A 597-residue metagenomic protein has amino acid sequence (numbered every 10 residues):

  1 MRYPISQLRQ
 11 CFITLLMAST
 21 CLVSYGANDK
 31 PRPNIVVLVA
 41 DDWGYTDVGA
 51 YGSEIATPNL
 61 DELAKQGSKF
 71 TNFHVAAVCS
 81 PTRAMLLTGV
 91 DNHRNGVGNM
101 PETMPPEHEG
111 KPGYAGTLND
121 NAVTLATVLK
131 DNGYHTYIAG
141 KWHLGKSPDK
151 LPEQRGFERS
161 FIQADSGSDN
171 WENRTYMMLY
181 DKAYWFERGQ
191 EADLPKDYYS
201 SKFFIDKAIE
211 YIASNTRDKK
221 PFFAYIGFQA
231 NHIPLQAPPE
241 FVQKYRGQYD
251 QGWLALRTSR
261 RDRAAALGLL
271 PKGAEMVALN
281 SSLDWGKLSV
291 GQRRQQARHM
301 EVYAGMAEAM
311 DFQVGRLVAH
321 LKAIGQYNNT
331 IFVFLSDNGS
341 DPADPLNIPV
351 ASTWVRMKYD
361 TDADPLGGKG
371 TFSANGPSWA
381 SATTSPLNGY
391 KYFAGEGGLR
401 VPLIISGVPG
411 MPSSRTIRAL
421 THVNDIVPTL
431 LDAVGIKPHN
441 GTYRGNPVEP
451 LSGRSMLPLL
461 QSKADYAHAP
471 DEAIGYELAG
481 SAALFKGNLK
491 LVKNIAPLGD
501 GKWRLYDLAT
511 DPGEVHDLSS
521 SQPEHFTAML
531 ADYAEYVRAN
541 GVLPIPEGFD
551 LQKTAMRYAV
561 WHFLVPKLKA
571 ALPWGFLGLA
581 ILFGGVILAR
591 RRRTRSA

Functional and structural regions predicted by a protein language model:
N28-P33, A40, G44-Y45, K69 (+7 more regions): Long, internal low-complexity/basic segments
N28-S68, A77, D131, W142 (+3 more regions): Active-site-proximal N-terminal segment of extracellular/periplasmic enzymes that hydrolyze or transfer
K30-N34, L86, K146-N170, S201-A278 (+7 more regions): Active-site regions of oxyanion-processing enzymes, predominantly non-cytosolic
Y45-Y137, R155, R159, D165 (+2 more regions): Active-site segment of extracytoplasmic enzymes that catalyze sulfate/phosphate-ester chemistry
V48-G49, K111-N119, E191-Y199, Y249-Q251 (+6 more regions): Active-site rim elements
G49-I55, K69-H93, G98-P101, I138-K150 (+7 more regions): Short, solvent-exposed turn/loop segments enriched in Gly/Ser/Thr/Pro and often Arg
P148-G156, Q236-A237, A319-G407, R557-V565: Histidine-centered active-site microenvironments of extracellular/periplasmic hydrolases and transferases
E158-D169, K369-G398, G410-L508, Y558-P566: C-terminal cap/loop subdomain of S1 sulfatases and analogous C-terminal strand-loop tails that border
